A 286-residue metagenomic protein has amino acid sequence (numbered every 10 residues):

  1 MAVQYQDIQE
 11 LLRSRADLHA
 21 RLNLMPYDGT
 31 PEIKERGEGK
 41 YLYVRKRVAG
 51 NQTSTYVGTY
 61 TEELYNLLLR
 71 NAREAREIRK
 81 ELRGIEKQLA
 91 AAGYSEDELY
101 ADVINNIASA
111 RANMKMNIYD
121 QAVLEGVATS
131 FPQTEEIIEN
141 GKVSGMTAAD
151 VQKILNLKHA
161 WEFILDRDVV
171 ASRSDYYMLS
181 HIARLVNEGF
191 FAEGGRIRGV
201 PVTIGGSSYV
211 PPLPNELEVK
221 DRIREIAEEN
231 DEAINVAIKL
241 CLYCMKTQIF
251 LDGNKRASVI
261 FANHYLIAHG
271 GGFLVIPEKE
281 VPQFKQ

Functional and structural regions predicted by a protein language model:
M1-Y41, R47-Q286: FIC/Doc superfamily catalytic core
